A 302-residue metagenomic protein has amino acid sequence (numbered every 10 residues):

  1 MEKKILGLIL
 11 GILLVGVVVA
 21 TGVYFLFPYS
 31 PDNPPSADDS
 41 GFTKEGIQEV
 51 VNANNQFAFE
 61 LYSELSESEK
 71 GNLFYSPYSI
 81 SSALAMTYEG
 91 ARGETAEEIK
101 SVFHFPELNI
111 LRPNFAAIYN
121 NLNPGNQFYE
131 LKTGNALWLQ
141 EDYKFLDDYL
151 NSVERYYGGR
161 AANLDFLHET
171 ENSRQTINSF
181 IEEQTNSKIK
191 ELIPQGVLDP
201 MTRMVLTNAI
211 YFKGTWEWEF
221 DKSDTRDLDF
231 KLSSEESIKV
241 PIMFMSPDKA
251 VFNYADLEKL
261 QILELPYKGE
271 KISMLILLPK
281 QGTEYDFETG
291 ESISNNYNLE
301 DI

Functional and structural regions predicted by a protein language model:
E2-H168: Detector for small/aliphatic-rich hydrophobic stretches
K70, N109-E288: Non-catalytic, conformational "gating/processing" segments within enzyme and secreted inhibitor domains
K100, I181, S294-Y297: Hydrophobic alpha-helix position signal
K280-I302: Mature, solvent-exposed C-terminal subdomains and processed small-chain segments of exported/organellar
